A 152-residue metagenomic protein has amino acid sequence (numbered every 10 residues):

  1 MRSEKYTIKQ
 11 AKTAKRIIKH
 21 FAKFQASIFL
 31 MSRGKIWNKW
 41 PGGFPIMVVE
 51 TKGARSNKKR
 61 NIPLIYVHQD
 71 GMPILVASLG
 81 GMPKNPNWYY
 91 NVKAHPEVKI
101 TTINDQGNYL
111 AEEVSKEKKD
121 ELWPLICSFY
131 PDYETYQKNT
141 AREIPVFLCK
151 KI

Functional and structural regions predicted by a protein language model:
M1-N38: Extreme N-terminal tail/first-helix region
K12, P63-I65, V98, G107-N108: Short, flexible segments with low predicted structural confidence
R33-K35, N61-I62, E134: A generic local structural motif
N38-K39, I65, Y90: Short secondary-structure boundary/capping segments
G42-F44, R142: Short gly/pro-enriched beta-turn/loop segments at secondary-structure junctions
F44-S78: Short beta-strand segments
L79-Y133, N139-E143, K151-I152: Short, structured beta-strand-loop surface elements
F147: Catalytic adenosine-cofactor/nucleotide-binding cores of aminoacyl-tRNA synthetases and other
